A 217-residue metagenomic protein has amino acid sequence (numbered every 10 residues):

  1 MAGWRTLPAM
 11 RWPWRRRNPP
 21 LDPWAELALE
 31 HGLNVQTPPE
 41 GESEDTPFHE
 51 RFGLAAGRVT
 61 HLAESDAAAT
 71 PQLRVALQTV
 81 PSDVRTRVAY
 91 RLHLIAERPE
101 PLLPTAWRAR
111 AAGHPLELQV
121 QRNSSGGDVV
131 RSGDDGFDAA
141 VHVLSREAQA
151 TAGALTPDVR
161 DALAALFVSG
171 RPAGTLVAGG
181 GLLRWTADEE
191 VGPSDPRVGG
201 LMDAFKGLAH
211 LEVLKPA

Functional and structural regions predicted by a protein language model:
A2, W12-P13: N-terminal alpha-helical "arm" segments
R5-T6: Short, positively charged and aromatic/hydrophobic N-terminal segments
R17-P20: Membrane-proximal amphipathic alpha-helices that sit immediately adjacent to an N-terminal transmembrane/signal-anchor
A25-H31, T37-A217: Charged, low-complexity intrinsically disordered regions
